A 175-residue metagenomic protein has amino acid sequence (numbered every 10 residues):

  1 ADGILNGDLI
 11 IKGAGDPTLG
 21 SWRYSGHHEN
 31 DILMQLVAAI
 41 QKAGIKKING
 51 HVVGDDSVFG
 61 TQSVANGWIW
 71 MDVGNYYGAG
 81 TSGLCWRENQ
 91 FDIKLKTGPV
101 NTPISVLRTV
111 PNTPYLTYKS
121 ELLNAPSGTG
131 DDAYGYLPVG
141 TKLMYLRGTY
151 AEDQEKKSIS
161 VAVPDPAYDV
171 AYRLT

Functional and structural regions predicted by a protein language model:
D2-T175: Conserved serine DD-peptidase/penicillin-binding transpeptidase domain and beta-lactam-recognizing active-site
